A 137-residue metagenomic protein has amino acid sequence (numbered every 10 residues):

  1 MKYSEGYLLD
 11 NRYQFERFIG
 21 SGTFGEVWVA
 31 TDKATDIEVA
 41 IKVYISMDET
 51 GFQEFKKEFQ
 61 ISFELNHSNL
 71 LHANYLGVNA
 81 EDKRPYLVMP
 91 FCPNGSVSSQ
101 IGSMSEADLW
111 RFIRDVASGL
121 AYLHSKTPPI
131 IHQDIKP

Functional and structural regions predicted by a protein language model:
E16-T23, V27: Protein kinase glycine-rich loop
W28-V29, D36-I45: Glycine-rich ATP phosphate-binding loop
I45-E64: AlphaC helix of the eukaryotic protein kinase fold
H72-P85: Short beta-strand micro-motifs within the conserved protein kinase catalytic domain, predominantly in the N-lobe
D82-S96: Conserved short submotifs of the Hanks-type protein kinase catalytic core that shape the nucleotide-binding pocket
S96-S105: AlphaC helix of the protein kinase catalytic domain
S118-I130: Protein kinase catalytic-loop region centered on the HRD/HxD motif
